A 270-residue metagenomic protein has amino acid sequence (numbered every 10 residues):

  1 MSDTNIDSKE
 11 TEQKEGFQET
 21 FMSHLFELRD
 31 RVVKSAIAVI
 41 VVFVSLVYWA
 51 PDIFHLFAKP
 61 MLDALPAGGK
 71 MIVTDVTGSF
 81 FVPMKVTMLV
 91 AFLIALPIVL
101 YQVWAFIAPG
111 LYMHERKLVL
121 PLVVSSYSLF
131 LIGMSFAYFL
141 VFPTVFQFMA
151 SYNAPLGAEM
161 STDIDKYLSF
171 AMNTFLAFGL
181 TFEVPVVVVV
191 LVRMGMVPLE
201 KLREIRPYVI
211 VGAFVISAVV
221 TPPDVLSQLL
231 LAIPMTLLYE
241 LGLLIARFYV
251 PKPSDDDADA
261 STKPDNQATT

Functional and structural regions predicted by a protein language model:
M1-T270: Membrane topogenic/interface segments and analogous intrinsically disordered interaction regions
